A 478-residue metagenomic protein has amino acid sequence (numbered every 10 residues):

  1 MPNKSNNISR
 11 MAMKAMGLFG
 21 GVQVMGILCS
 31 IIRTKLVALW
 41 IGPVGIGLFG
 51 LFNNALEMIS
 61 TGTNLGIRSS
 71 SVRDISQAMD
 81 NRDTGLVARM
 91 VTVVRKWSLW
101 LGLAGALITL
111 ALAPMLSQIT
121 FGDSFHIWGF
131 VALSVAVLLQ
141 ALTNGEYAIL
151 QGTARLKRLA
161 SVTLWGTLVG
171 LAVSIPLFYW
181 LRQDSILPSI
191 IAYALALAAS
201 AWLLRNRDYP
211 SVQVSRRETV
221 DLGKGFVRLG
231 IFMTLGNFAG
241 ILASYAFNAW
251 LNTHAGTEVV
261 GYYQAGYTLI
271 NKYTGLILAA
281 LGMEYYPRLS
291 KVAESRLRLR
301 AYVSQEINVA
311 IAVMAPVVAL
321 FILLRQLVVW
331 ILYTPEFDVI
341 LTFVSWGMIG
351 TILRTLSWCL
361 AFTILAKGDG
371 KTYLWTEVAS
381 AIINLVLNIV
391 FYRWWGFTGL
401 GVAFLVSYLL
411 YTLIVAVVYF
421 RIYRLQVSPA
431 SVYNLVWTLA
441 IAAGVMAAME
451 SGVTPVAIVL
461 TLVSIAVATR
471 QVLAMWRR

Functional and structural regions predicted by a protein language model:
M1-A12, S200-S244, R288, A293-A301 (+1 more regions): Interhelical loop/hinge segments that connect adjacent transmembrane helices in multipass membrane
M1-S30, T84-V93, R217-G236, T438-I441 (+1 more regions): N-terminal membrane topogenesis motif
K14-I31, I46, G166, S189-S200 (+4 more regions): Transmembrane helical elements of multi-pass membrane transporters/channels
L28, S380, P429-R478: Transmembrane alpha-helical segments of multi-pass transport proteins
L65-N81, G152, G266, I270-I307 (+1 more regions): Helix-loop junctions and terminal segments of transmembrane helices in multi-pass membrane transport/translocation
A113-L133, S304, F321-I352, T398: Interfacial segments at transmembrane-helix termini and the short loops linking adjacent helices
I127, V131, A160-D208, L229 (+3 more regions): Hydrophobic alpha-helical transmembrane segments
L138-V162, M348-A379, Y419: Membrane-interface junctions at transmembrane-helix termini in multi-pass inner-membrane proteins
